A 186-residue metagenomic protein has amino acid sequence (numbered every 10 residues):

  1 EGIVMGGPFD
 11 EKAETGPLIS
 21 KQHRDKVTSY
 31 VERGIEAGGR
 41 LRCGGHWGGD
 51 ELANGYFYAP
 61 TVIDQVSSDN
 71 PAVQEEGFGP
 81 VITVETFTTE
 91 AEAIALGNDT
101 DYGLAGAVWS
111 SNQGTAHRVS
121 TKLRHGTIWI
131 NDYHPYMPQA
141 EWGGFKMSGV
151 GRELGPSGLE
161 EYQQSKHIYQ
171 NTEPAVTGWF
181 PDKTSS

Functional and structural regions predicted by a protein language model:
V4-D10: Active-site region of PLP-dependent enzymes
M5, T15, E36, D50 (+1 more regions): Conserved C-terminal structural/oligomerization subdomain of aldehyde/semialdehyde dehydrogenase
D10-G16: Short linear capping/connector segments at secondary-structure termini
L18-T28: Short beta-strand to alpha-helix junction loop
S29-I35, G39: Helical element adjacent to the flavin cofactor pocket in flavoenzyme catalytic cores
L41-G44, I130-D132: General beta-strand structural signal in soluble alpha/beta enzymes
G45-E51: Short, solvent-exposed loop/turn elements at beta->coil junctions and helix N-caps that rim active or binding pockets
